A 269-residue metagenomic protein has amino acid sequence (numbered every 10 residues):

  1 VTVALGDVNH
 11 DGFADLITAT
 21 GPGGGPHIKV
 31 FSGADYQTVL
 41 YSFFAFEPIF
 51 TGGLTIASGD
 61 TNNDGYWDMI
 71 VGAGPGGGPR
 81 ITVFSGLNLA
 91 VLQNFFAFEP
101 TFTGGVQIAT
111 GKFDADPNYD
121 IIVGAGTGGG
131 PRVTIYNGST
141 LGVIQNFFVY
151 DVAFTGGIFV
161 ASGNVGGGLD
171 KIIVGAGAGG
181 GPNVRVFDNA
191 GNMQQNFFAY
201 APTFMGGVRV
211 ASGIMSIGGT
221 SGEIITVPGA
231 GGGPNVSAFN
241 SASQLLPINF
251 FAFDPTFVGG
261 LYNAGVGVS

Functional and structural regions predicted by a protein language model:
V1, A14, P26, Y41 (+15 more regions): Structural beta-strand/beta-sheet cores of well-ordered domains, especially the beta-sheet scaffolds that support
V1-A4, F44-S58, A97-T110, V149-S162 (+2 more regions): Repeat-based blade/solenoid architectures
V3, L16-T18, I28, I56 (+12 more regions): Hydrophobic strand positions within the blades of repeat-based beta-sheet folds
H10-T20, N63-A73, A115-A125, G167-A176 (+2 more regions): Acidic/hydrophobic-patterned starts of short beta strands in beta-sheet-rich repeat architectures
T18-T20, T38, I56, K112 (+6 more regions): Intrinsic-disorder/low-complexity detector
G21-G25, G74-G78, G126-G130, A178-G181 (+1 more regions): Short glycine/acidic-enriched loop and turn motifs that connect beta-strands
H27-A45, R80-A97, R132-V149, N183-A199 (+1 more regions): Beta-propeller blade repeat segments, especially FG-GAP/WD-type strand-to-loop junctions in 6- to 7-bladed propeller
